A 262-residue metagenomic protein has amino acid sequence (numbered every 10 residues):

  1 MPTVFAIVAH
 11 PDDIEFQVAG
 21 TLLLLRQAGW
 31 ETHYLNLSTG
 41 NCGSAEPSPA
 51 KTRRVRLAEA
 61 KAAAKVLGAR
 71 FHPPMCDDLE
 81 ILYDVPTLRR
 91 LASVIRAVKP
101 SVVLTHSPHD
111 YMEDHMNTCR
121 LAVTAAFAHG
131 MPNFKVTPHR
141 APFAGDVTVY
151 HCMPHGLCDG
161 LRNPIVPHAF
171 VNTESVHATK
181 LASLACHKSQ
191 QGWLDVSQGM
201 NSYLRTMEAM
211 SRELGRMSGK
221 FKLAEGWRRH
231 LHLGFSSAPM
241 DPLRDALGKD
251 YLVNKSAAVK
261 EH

Functional and structural regions predicted by a protein language model:
M1-F5, Y83-H262: Metal-dependent de-N-acetylase/amidase catalytic core
M1-V98, A128, M240-A246, V253 (+1 more regions): Active-site rim/loop-helix segments in enzyme catalytic domains that contact anionic ligands
